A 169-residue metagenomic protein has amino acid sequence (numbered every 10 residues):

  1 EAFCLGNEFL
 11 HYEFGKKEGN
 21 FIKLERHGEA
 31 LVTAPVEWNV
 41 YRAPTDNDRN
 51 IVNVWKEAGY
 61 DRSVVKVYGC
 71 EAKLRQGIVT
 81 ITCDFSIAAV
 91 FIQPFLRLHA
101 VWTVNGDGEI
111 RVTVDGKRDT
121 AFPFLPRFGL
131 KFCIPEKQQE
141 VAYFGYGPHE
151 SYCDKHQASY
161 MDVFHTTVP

Functional and structural regions predicted by a protein language model:
E1-P169: Beta-strand/loop-rich accessory regions of lumenal/periplasmic or secreted enzymes, predominantly carbohydrate-active
